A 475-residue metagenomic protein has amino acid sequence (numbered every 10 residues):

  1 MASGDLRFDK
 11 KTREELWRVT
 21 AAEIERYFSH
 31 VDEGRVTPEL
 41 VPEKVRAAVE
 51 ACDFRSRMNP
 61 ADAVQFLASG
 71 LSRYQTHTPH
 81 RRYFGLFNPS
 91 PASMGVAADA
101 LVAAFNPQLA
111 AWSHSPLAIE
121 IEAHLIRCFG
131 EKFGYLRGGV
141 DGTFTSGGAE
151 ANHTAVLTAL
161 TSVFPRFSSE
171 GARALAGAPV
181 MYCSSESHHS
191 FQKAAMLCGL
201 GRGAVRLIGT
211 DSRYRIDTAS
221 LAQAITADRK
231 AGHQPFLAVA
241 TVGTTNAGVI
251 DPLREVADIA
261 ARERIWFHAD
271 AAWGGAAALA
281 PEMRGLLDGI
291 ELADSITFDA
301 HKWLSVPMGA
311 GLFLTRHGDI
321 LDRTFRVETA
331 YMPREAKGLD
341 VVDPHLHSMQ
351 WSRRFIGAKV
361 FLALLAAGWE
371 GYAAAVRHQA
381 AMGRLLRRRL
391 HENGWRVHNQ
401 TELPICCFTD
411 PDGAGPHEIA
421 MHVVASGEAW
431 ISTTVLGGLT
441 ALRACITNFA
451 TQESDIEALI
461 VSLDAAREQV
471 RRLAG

Functional and structural regions predicted by a protein language model:
M1-G139, A429, T451, S462-L463: N-terminal entrance/gating region of PLP-dependent enzymes' catalytic architecture
E39, R396-T401, S432-L436: Short beta-strand
F129-T158, R206-G209: Short loop-beta-helix segment that forms the pyridoxal 5′-phosphate
A151, V156-D322: Conserved PLP-enzyme active-site core in the AAT-like
T244, D288-N393, H398: Active-site C-terminal subdomain of aminotransferase-like
T315, F408-D412, I446-N448: Short beta-strand-to-loop capping motifs
R396-V423: Conserved PLP-binding catalytic core of the aspartate aminotransferase-like
L436-G475: PLP-dependent enzyme catalytic core of the Aspartate aminotransferase-like
